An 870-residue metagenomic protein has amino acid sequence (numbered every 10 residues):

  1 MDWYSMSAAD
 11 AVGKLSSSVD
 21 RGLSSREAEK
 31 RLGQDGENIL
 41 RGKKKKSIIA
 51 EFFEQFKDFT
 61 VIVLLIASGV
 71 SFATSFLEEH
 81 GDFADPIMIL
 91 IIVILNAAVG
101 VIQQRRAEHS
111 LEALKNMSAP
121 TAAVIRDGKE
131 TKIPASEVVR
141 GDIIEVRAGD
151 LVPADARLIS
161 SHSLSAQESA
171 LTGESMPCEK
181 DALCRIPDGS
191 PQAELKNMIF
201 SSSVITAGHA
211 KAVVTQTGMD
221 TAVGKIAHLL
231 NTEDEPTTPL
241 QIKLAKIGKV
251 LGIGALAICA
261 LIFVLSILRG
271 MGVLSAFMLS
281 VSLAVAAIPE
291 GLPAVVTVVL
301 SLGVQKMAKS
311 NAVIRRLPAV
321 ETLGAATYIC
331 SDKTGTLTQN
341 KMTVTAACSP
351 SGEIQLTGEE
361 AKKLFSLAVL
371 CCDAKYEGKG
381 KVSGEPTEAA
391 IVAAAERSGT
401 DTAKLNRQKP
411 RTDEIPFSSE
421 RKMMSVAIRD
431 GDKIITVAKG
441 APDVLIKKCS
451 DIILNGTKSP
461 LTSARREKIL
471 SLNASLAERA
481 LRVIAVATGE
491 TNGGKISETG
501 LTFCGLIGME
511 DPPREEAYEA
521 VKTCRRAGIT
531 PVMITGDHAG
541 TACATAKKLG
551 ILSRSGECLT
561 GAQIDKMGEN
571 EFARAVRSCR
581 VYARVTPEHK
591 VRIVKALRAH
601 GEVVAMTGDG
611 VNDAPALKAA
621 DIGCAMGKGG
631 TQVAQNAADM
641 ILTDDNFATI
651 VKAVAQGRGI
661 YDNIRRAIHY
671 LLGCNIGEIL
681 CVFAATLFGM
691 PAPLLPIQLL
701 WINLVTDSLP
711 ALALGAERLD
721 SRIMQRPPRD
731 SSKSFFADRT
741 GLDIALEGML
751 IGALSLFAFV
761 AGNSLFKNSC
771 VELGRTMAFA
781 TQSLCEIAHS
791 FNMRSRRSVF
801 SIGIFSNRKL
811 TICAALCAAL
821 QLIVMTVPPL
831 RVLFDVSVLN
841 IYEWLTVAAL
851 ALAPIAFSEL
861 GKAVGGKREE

Functional and structural regions predicted by a protein language model:
M1-Q725, F735-F736, M749, S764 (+3 more regions): Conserved cytosolic headpiece of P-type ATPases
H80, D743-A758: Alpha-helical transmembrane segments of multi-pass integral membrane proteins
T706, I751-G752, T776-S790: Generic alpha-helical transmembrane segments
S731-M749, V771-M777: Membrane-water interface at loop-to-transmembrane-helix junctions
A753-F757, S764-F766, C770-V771: Catalytic cores of phosphodiester-bond-cleaving enzymes
A758-A761, S783: C-terminal substrate-binding/catalytic lobe of Rossmann-fold NAD(P)-dependent dehydrogenases
